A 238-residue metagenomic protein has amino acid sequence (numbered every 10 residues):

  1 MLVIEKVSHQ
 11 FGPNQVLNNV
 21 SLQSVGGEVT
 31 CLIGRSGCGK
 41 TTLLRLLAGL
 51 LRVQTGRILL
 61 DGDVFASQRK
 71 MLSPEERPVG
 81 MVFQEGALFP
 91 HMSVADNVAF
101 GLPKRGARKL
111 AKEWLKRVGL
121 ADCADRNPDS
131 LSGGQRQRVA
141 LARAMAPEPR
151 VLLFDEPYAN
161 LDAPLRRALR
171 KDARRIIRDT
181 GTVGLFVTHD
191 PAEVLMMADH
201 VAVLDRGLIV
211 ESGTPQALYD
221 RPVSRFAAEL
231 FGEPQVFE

Functional and structural regions predicted by a protein language model:
D63-A66, G106-C123, R174-G181: Conserved ABC ATPase "signature" region
V64-G80, K104, L218-P222: ABC ATPase NBD coupling module
N127-L131, Q135-Q137: Conserved ABC ATPase signature
A146-R150: A short, proline-enriched helix->beta-strand linker immediately N-terminal to the Walker B motif in ABC-type P-loop
L152-E156: Catalytic Walker B motif of ABC-type/P-loop ATPase nucleotide-binding domains
S212-G213, R221: ABC ATPase "signature
